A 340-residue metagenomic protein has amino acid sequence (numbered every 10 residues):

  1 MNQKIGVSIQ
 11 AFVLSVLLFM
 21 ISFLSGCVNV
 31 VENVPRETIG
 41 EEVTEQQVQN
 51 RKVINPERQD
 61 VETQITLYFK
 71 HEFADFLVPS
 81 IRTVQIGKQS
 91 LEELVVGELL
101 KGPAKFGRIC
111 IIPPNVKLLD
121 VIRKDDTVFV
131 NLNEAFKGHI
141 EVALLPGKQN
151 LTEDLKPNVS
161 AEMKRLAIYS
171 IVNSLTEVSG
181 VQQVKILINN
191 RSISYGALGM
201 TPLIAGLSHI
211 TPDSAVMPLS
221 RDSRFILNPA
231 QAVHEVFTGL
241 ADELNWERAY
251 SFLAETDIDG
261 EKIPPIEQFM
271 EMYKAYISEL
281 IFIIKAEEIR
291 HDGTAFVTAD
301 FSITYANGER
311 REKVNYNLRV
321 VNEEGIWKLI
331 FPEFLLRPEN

Functional and structural regions predicted by a protein language model:
N2-N340: Bimodal "functional hotspot" detector
